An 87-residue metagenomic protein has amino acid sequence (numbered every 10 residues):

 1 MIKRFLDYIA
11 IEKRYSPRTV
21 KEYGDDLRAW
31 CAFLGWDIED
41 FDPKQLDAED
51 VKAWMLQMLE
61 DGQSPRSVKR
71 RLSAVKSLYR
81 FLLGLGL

Functional and structural regions predicted by a protein language model:
K3-R18, G24-L87: N-terminal core-binding DNA-recognition domain of tyrosine recombinases/integrases
